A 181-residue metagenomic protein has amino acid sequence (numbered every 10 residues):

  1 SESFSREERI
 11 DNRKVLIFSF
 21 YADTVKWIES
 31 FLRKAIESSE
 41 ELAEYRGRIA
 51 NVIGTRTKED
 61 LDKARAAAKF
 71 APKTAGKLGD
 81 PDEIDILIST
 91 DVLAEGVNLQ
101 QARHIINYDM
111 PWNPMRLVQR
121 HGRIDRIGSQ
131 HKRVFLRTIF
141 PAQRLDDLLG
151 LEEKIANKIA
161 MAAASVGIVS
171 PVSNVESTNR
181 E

Functional and structural regions predicted by a protein language model:
S1-F20, S30-F31: Conserved interdomain hinge at the start of the Helicase C-terminal
Y21-I53: Conserved helicase motor "Helicase C" RecA-like lobe of SF1/SF2 P-loop NTPases
R46-T90: Conserved helicase ATPase core of P-loop NTP-dependent helicases/translocases
G76-D82, L87-A102, G122-S129: SF2 helicase motor core recognition
V97-M110, V134-T138: A short beta-strand element within the Helicase C-terminal
N113-L136: Conserved SF2 helicase motif VI
S129-E181: C-terminal accessory region of SF2 helicases/translocases
